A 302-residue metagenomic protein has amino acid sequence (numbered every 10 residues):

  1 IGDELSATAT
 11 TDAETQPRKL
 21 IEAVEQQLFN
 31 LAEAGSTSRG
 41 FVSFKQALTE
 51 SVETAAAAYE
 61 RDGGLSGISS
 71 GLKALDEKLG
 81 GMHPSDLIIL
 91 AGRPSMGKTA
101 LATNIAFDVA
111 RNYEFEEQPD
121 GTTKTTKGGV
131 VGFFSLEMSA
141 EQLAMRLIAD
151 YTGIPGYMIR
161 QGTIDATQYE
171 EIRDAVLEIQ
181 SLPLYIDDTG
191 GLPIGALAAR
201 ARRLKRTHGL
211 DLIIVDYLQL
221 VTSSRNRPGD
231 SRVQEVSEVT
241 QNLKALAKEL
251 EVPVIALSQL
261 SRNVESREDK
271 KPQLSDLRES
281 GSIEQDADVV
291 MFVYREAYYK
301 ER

Functional and structural regions predicted by a protein language model:
I1-R61, S85, M96, G128-G129 (+3 more regions): Short, small/acidic-rich helices and loops at N termini and domain boundaries of DNA replication/processing enzymes
G71-G81: Pre-Walker A adenine-sensing motif
D76, Q118-T123, Q234-R302: Phosphate-binding/switch region of NTP-binding enzymes
E77, N112-G209, S223: Cytosolic-facing regulatory segments adjacent to core modules
I88-I89, G132: Short hydrophobic/aromatic beta-strand immediately N-terminal to the Walker A/P-loop
G92: The Walker A (P-loop) glycine that initiates the GxxxxGKT/S ATP-binding motif of P-loop NTPases
L101, I105, L143: Hydrophobic positions on the alpha1 helix immediately C-terminal to the Walker A/P-loop
N104-N112: Walker A/P-loop NTP-binding motif
